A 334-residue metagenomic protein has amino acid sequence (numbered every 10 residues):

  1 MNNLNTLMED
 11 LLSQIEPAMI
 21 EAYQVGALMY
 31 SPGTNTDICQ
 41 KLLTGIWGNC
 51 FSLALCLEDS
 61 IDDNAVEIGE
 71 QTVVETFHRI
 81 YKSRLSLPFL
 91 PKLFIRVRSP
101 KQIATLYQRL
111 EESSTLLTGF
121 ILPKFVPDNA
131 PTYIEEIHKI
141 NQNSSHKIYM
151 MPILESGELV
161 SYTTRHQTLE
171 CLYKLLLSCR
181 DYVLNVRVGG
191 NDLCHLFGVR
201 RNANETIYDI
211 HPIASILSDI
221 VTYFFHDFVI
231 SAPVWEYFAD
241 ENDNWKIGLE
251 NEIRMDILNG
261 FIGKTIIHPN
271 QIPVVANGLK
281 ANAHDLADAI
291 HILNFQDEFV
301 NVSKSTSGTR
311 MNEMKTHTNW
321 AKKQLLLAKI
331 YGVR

Functional and structural regions predicted by a protein language model:
M1-R334: Expand to "…catalyze enediolate/carbanion chemistry for C-C bond making/breaking, isomerization, decarboxylation
